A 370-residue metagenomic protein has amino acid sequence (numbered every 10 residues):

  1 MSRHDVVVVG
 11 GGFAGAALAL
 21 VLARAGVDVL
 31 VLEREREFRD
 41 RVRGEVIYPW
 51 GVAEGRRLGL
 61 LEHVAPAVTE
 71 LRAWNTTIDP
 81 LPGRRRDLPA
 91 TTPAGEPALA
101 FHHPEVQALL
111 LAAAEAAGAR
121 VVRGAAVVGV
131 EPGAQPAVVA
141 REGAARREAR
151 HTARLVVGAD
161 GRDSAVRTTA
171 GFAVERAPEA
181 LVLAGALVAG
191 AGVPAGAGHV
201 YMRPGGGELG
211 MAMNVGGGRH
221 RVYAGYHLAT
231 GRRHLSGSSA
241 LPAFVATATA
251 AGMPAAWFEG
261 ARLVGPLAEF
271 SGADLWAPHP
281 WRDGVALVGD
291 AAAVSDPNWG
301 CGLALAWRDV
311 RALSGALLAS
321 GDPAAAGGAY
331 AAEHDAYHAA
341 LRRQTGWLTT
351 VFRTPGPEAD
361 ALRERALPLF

Functional and structural regions predicted by a protein language model:
M1-A14: Beta1/beta-strand and adjacent pyrophosphate-binding region of the FAD-binding site in flavoprotein oxidoreductases
M1-R3, A53, R57, L61-T169 (+1 more regions): Conserved N-terminal helical subregion
A14, E37, D163: Conserved Rossmann-like nucleotide-cofactor binding loop
A23-R43: Glycine-rich FAD pyrophosphate-binding loop
R36-R56: Conserved N-terminal glycine-rich FAD pyrophosphate-binding loop of Rossmann-like flavoproteins
A137-A149, L155-A268: Conserved FAD-binding catalytic core of PHBH/FMO-like flavoproteins
L235-A324: FAD/FMN-dependent oxidoreductases across multiple families
G315-F370: C-terminal helical "tail/cap" subdomain of flavin- and related membrane-associated enzymes
